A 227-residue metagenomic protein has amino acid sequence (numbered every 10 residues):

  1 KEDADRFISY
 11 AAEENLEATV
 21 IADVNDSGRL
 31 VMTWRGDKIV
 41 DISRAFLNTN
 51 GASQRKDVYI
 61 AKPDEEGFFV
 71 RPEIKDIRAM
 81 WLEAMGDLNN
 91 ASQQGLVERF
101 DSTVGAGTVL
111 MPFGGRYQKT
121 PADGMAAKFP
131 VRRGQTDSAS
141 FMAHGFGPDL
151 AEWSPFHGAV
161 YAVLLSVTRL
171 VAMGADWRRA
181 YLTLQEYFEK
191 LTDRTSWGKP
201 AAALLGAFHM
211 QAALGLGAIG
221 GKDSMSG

Functional and structural regions predicted by a protein language model:
K1-G227: Glycine/proline-enriched, intrinsically flexible loops and inter-domain linkers
